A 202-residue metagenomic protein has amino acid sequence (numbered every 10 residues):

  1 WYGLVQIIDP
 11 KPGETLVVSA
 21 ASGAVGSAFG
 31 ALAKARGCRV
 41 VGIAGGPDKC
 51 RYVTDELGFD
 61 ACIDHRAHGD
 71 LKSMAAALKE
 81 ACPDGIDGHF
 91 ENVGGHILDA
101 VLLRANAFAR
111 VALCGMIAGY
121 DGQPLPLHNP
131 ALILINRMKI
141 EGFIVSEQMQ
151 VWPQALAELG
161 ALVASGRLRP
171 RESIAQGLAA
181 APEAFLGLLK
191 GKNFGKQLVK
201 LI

Functional and structural regions predicted by a protein language model:
W1-R36: Short internal alpha-helix immediately C-terminal to a glycine-rich phosphate-binding loop in Rossmann-like
S19, I43, H65, A112-C114 (+1 more regions): Generic beta-sheet signal
G26, C50, L98-D99, P182: Short, well-ordered alpha-helical microsegments
K34-I97, Q123, S146: Adenosine-nucleotide cofactor-binding segment
T54, H96-L168, L201-I202: Glycine-rich phosphate-binding loop and adjacent beta-alpha segment of Rossmann(oid) nucleotide-cofactor-binding
R167-I174, P182-I202: C-terminal capping/lid region of NAD(P)-dependent oxidoreductase domains
